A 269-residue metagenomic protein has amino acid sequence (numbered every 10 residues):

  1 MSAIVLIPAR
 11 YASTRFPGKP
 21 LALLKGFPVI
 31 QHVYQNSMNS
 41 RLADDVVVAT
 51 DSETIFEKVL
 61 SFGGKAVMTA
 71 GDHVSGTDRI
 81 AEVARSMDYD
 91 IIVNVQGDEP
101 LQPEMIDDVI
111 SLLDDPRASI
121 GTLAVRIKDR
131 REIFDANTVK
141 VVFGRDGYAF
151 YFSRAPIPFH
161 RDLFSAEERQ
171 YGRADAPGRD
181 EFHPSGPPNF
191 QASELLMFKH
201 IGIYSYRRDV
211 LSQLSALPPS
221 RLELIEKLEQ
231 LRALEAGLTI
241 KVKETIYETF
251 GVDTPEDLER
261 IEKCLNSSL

Functional and structural regions predicted by a protein language model:
S2-A49: N-terminal glycine-rich phosphate-binding loop and ensuing alpha1 helix
V5, V46-V48, I92, G121 (+2 more regions): Hydrophobic/aromatic residues located in beta-strands of well-ordered beta-sheets within soluble catalytic
M38, F56-L60, K65, L234 (+1 more regions): Class I S-adenosyl-L-methionine
A43, Y89, P116-S119, L238: Short, high-confidence coil segments that cap the C-terminus of an alpha-helix and link into the following beta-strand
V47, E53-S111: Short phosphate-binding loop-to-helix
P103-S220: Conserved core of the sugar-phosphate nucleotidyltransferase
G178-F182, G186-L269: Conserved alpha/beta core of the MobA/IspD/sugar-nucleotide pyrophosphorylase nucleotidyltransferase superfamily
